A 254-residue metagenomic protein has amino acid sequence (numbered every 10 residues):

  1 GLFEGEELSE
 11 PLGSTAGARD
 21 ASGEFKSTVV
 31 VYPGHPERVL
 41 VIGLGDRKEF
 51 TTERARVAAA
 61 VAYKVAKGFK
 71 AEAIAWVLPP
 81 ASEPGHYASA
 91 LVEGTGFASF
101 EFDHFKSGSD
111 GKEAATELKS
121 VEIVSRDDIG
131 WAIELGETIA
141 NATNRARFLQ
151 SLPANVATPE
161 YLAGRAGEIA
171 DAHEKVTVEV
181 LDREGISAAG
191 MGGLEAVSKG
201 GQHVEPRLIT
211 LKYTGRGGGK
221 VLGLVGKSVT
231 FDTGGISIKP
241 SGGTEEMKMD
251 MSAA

Functional and structural regions predicted by a protein language model:
G1-K220: Glycine-/small-residue-enriched capping loops at alpha/beta junctions
G45, E184, K227-V229, G234 (+1 more regions): Anionic group-transfer/hydrolysis microenvironments
A166, L222, T233, I238-A254: Alpha-helical metal-binding/catalytic segments enriched in His/Glu/Asp
I209, G215, L222, G226-G235: Conserved mid-sequence domains
